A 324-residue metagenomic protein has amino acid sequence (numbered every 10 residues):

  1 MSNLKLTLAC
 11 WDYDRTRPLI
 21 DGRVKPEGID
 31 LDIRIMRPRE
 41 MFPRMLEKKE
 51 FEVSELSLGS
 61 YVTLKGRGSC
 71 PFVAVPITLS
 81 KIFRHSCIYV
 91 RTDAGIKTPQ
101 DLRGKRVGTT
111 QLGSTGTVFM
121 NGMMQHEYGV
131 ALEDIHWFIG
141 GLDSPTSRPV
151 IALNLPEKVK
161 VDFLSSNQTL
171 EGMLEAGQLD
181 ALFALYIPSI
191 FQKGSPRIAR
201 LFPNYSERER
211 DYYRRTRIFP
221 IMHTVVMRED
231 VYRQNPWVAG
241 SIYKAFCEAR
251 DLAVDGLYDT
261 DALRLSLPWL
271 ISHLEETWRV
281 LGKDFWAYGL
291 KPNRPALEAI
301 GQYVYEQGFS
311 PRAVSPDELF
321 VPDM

Functional and structural regions predicted by a protein language model:
M1-T7, I96-R106, V280-L281, E306: Immediate post-signal peptide segment of exported/extracytoplasmic ligand-binding proteins
L6-T16: Extracytoplasmic "Venus flytrap"
T7-A9, G108, F138, L182: Short, well-ordered beta-strand segments
D14-E133, W137-S144: Short, glycine-/small- and polar/acidic-enriched structural segments that line small-molecule recognition paths
R34-R44, K97, I135-P149, L153 (+2 more regions): Short helix-initiation/N-cap motifs at beta->coil->alpha
R148-Y258: Pocket-lining segment of extracytoplasmic ligand-binding domains
V226, V231-E306: Secondary-structure end/capping motifs
A296-M324: Short hairpin/turn module used for nucleic-acid contact or packing/dimerization
